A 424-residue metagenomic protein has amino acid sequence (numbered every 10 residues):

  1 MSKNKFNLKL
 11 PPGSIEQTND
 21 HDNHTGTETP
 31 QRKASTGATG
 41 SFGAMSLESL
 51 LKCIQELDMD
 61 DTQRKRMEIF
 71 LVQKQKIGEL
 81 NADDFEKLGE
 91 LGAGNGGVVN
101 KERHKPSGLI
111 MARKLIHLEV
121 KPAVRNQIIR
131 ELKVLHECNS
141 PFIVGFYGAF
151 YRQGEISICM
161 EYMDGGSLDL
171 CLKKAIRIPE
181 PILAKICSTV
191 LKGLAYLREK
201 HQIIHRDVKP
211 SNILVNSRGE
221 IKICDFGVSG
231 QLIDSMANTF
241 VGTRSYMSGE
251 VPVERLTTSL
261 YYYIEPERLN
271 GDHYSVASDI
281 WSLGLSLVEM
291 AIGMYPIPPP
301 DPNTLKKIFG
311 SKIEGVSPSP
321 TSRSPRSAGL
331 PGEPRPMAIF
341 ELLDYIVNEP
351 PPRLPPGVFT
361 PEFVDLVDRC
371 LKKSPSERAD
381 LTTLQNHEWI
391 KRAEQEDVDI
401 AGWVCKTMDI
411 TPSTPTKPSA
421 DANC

Functional and structural regions predicted by a protein language model:
M1-G78: Intrinsically disordered, low-complexity regulatory segments that flank or precede the catalytic domain of eukaryotic
L88-N95, V99: Protein kinase glycine-rich loop
I110, L115-C138: Conserved N-lobe beta3->alphaC-helix segment of eukaryotic protein kinase catalytic domains
G148-A149: A short, aromatic-enriched beta-strand patch in the conserved N-lobe beta-sheet of the protein kinase catalytic domain
G154-S167: Conserved short submotifs of the Hanks-type protein kinase catalytic core that shape the nucleotide-binding pocket
I186-C187: Activation segment signature within eukaryotic-like protein kinase domains
